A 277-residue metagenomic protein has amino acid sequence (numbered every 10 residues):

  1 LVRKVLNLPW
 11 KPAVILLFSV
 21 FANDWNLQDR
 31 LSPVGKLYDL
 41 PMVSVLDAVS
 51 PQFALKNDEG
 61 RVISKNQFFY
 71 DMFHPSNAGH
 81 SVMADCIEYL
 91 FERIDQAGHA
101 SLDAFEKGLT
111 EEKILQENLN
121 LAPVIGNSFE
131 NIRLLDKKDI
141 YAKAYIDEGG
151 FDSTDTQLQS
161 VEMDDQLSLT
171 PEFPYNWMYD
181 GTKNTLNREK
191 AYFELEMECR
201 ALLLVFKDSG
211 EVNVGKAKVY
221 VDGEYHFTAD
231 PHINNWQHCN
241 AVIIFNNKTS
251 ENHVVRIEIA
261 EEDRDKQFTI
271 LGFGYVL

Functional and structural regions predicted by a protein language model:
L1-A104, T170, W177-L203, K207-V254 (+1 more regions): Alpha-helical cap/lid subdomain in secreted, periplasmic, or secretory-pathway luminal O-acyl-processing enzymes
Q96-C199, L203-G210: Glycan-recognition and processing domains
R264-L277: Extended, polar beta-sheet/loop recognition surfaces of beta-rich domains that mediate binding to diverse ligands
